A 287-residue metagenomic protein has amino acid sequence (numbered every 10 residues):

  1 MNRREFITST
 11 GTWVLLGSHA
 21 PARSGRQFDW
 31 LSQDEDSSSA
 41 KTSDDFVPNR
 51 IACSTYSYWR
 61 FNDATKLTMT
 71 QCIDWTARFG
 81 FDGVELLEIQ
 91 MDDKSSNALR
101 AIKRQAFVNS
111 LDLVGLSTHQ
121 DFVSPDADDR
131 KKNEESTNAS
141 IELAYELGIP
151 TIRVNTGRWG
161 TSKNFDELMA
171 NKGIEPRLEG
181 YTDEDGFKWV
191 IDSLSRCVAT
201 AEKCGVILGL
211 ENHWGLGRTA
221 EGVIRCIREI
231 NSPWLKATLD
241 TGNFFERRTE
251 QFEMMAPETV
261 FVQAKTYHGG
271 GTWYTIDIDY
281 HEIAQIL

Functional and structural regions predicted by a protein language model:
N2-G17, P21-G80, G148, S195 (+3 more regions): Histidine-acidic metal/acid-base catalytic patches
T10-G11, A40-S43, Q105-G115, V123-K236: Active-site acidic/histidine proton-transfer and metal-coordination neighborhood in alpha/beta enzyme cores
C53-S57, L86-Q90, G115-Q120, V154-T156 (+3 more regions): A cross-domain feature marking catalytic cores of carbohydrate-active enzymes and several ubiquitous metabolic/repair
Y58-N62, E88-Q90, D126-D128, D183-D185 (+3 more regions): Short, contiguous strand/loop micro-motifs
R60, D121-D126, G160-K163, E246 (+1 more regions): A short acidic, helix-capping loop that chelates divalent metal ions and anchors anionic groups
L67-M69, A98-A101, R130, E134-T137 (+2 more regions): Charged helix-capping and loop-helix junction motifs
E85-K103, W159-K163: Glycine-rich, proline-tolerant flexible connector loops at the mouths of alpha/beta enzymes
L99, F187, T249-F252: Amphipathic, non-membrane alpha-helical segments in soluble helical-bundle scaffolds
